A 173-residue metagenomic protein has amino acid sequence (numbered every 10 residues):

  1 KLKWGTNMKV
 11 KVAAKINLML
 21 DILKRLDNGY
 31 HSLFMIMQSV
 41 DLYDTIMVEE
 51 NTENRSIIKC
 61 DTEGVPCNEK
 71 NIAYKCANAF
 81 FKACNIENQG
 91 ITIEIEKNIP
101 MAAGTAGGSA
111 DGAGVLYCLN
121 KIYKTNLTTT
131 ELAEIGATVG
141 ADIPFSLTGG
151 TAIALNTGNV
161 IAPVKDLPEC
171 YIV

Functional and structural regions predicted by a protein language model:
K1-N7: Short, Lys/Arg-enriched N-terminal segments with co-localized hydrophobic residues within the first ~10-30 amino acids
K9-K11, N17-M35, T125-V173: ATP-dependent small-molecule kinase catalytic core of the GHMP/sugar-kinase superfamily and closely related
K9-Q89: N-terminal beta-alpha supersecondary unit
M19, E49, K59-D61, T92-E96 (+3 more regions): Solvent-exposed beta-strand sheet faces enriched in polar/charged residues
F34, I91-G104: Short pre-catalytic strand/loop immediately N-terminal to key active-site residues, enriched for Gly-Thr
A73, A103-T129, F145-L147: DPxDG-like acidic metal-binding loop motif
F81-T92, C118-I135: Phosphate-handling active-site elements
